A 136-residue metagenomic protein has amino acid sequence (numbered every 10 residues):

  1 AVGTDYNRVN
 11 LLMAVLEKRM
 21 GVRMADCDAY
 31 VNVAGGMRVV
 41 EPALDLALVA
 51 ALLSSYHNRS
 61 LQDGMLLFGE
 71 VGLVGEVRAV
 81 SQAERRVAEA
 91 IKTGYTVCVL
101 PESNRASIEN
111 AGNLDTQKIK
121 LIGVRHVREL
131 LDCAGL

Functional and structural regions predicted by a protein language model:
V2-L136: Peripheral, non-AAA+ core regions of ATP-driven protein-machinery
